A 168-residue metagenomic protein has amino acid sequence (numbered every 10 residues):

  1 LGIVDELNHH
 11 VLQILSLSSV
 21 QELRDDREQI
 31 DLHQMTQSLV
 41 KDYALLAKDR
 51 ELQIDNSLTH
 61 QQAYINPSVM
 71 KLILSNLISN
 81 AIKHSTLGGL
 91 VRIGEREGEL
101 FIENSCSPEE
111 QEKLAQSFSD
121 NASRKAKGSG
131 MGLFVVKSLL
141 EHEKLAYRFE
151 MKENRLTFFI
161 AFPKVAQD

Functional and structural regions predicted by a protein language model:
G2-L7: Short alpha-helical segment of the dimerization/phosphotransfer core of two-component systems
V20-D26, Q62-I65: Conserved micro-motifs of the catalytic ATP-binding
D26-A44: A conserved beta-strand-to-alpha-helix junction within the catalytic ATP-binding
L46-D55: Short conserved segments within the C-terminal catalytic ATPase subdomain
A81-I82: Short helix-loop "hinge" at the ATP-lid/N-box region of the Bergerat-fold HATPase_c
G88-G98: Short beta-strand/loop element within the Bergerat-fold HATPase_c
V135-K144: Conserved glycine-/histidine-rich ATP-lid loop and adjacent helix of the Bergerat-fold HATPase_c
K144-K152: Glycine-rich ATP-binding loops of the HATPase_c
